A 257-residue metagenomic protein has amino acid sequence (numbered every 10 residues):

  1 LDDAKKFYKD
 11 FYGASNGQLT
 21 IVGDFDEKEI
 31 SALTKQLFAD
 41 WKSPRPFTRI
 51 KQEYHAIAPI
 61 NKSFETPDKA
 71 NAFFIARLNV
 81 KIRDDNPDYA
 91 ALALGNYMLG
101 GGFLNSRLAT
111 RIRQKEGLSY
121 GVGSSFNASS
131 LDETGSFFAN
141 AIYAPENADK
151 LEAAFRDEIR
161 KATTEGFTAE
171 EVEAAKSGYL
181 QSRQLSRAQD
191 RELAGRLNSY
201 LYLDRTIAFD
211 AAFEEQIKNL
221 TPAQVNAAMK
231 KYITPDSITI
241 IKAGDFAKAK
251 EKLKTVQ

Functional and structural regions predicted by a protein language model:
Y8: Conserved, carboxylate-rich catalytic/transport cores that coordinate ions
N16-V22, N71-R83, A109-N219, P235-G244: M16 family metallopeptidases and their MPP-like homologs
Q18-R83, R187, K242-Q257: An aromatic/glycine/proline-enriched structural segment found at the starts of mature extracellular/organellar domains
T34-K35, G95, A154-I159: Short amphipathic C-terminal alpha-helix that caps PH/PH-like domains
A76, P87-G100, L108: Active/ligand-binding-proximal structured segments within catalytic/core domains that scaffold catalytic residues
T221-Q257: In a subset of proteins, long, contiguous C-terminal domains/tails are tracked
